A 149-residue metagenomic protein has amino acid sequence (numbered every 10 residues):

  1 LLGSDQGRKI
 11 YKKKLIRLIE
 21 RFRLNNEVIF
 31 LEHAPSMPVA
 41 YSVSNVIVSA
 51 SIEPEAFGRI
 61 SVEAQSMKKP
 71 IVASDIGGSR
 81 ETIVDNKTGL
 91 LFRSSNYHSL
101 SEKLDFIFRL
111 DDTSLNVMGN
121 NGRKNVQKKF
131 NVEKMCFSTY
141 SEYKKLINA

Functional and structural regions predicted by a protein language model:
G7-K12, N25-A34, A40, L90-L91: Active-site donor-binding acidic/aromatic loop of nucleotide-activated sugar and phosphosugar transferases involved
Y11, L15, H33, A40 (+3 more regions): Hydrophobic alpha-helical packing elements
P38, A56, S61-S66, R80-E81 (+1 more regions): Short alpha-helical segment that forms part of, or immediately flanks, the ligand-binding pocket in carbohydrate-active
S42-A56, K69: Acidic donor-binding loop of glycosyltransferase active sites
E63-A64, V72, L100: Short hydrophobic faces within alpha-helices
P70-A73, I83: Short hydrophobic beta-strand element within catalytic cores of glycosyltransferases and related nucleotide-activated
D85-N86, L90-Y97, F106-D112: Conserved acidic donor-binding segment of nucleotide-sugar-dependent glycosyltransferases
F106, T113-K129, F137-K145: A short, well-ordered alpha-helix in the C-terminal region of glycosyltransferases
